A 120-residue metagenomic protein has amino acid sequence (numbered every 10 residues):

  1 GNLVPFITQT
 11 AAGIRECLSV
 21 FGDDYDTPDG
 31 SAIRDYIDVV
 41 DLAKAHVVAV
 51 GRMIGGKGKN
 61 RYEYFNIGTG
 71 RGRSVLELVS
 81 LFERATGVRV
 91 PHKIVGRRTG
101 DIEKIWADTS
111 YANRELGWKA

Functional and structural regions predicted by a protein language model:
L3-A120: C-terminal substrate-binding subdomain of Rossmann-fold SDR/epimerase-dehydratase oxidoreductases
